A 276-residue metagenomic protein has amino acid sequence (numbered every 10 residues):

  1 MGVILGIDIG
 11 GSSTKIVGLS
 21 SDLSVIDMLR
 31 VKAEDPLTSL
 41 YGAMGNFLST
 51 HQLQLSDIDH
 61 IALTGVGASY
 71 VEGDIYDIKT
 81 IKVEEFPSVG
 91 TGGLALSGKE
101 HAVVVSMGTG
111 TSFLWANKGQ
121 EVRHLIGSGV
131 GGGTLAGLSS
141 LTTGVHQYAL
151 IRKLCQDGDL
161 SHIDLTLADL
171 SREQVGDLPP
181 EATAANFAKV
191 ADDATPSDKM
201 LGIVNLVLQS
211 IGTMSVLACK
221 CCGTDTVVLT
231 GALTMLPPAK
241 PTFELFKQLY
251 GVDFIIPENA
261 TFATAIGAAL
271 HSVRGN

Functional and structural regions predicted by a protein language model:
V3-G42, V122: Short glycine-rich, Thr/Ser-proximal phosphate-binding strand/loop in the N-terminal lobe of ATP-dependent enzymes
L29-A33, M44, S49-E85, V122-H124: Short beta-strand-loop/turn "lid" adjacent to the catalytic site in phosphate-handling enzymes
L63-S69, L217-K220, T224-F246, T261: Glycine-rich phosphate-binding loops at beta-strand->alpha-helix junctions
V71, D77-V105, G110-R123, I266-S272: Conserved phosphate-binding catalytic cores of ATP/NTP-utilizing and phosphoryl-transfer enzymes
K79-F86, E244-G267: Conserved phosphate-binding/catalytic loops in two-lobed NTP-binding clefts
T91-L96, L135-S139, F254-N276: Glycine-rich phosphate-binding/hydrolytic loop that grips phosphoryl groups
Q120-V175: Glycine-rich phosphate-binding loop plus the immediately following alpha-helix
G176-T226: Adenine-nucleotide phosphate-binding core of ATP-dependent small-molecule kinases
